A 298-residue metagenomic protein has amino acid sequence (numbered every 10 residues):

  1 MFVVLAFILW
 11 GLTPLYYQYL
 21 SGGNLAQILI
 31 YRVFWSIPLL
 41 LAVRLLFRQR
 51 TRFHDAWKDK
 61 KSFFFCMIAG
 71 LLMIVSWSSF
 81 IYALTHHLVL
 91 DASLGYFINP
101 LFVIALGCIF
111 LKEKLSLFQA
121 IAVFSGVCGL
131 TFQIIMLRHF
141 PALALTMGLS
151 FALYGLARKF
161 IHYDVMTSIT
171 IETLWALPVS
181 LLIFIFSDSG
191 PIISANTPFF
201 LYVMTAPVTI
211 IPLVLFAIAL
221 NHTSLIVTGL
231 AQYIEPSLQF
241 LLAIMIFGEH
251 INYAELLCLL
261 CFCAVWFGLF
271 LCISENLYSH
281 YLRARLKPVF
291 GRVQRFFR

Functional and structural regions predicted by a protein language model:
M1-L5, P38-C66, L117, I169 (+3 more regions): Membrane-interface interhelical linkers
M1-Q27, C128-F160, F200, L242 (+1 more regions): Glycine-/small-residue-enriched transmembrane alpha-helix faces in small-molecule transporters and effluxers
V4, I8-L12, Y16, M67-L84 (+3 more regions): Hydrophobic alpha-helical transmembrane segments of multi-pass membrane transport proteins, especially secondary
L20, I28, R32, A83-L84 (+5 more regions): Hydrophobic/aromatic residues within transmembrane alpha-helices of multi-pass small-molecule transporters
V33, Y233, S237-R298: C-terminal-most transmembrane helix of multi-pass membrane proteins
Y82, N99-F118, S237-L257: C-terminal transmembrane-helix exit sites in multi-pass transporters
L94-I98, T167-W175, I210-M245: Helix-helix packing/entry segments at the starts of transmembrane helices
L115-I134, M147, A254-N276: Hydrophobic transmembrane alpha-helices of multi-pass small-molecule transport proteins
